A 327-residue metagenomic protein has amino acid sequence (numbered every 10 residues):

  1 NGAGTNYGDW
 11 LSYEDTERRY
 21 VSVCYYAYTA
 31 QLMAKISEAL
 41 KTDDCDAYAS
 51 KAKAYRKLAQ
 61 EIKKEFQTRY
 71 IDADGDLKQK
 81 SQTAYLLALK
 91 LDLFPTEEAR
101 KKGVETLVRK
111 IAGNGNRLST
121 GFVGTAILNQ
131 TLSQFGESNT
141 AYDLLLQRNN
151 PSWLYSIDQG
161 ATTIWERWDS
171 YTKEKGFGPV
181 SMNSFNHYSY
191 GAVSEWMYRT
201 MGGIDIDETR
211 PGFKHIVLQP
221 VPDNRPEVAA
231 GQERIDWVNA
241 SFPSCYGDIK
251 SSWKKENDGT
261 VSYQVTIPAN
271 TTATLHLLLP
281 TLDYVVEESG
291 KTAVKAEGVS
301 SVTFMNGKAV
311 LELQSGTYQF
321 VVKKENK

Functional and structural regions predicted by a protein language model:
N1-C24, S37-L87, P95-E98, Q147 (+2 more regions): Active-site acid/base region of carbohydrate-active enzymes
N1-Y20, D72-F94, V123, Q130-F135 (+5 more regions): Carbohydrate-binding/catalytic loop surfaces
R19, T29, A59, S81 (+7 more regions): Active-site-proximal structural scaffolding
Y25-C45, L86-E97, A126-F135, Y198-I204 (+1 more regions): Well-ordered alpha-helical scaffold segments within catalytic/enzyme domains
Q31-E38, K64-Q67, I71, A112 (+3 more regions): Sec-exported extracytoplasmic/periplasmic mature domains
R100-V108, G178: Alpha-helical repeat scaffolds
G113-Q159: Repeat-solenoid scaffold signature
Y142-K327: Non-catalytic C-terminal accessory modules of carbohydrate-active enzymes
